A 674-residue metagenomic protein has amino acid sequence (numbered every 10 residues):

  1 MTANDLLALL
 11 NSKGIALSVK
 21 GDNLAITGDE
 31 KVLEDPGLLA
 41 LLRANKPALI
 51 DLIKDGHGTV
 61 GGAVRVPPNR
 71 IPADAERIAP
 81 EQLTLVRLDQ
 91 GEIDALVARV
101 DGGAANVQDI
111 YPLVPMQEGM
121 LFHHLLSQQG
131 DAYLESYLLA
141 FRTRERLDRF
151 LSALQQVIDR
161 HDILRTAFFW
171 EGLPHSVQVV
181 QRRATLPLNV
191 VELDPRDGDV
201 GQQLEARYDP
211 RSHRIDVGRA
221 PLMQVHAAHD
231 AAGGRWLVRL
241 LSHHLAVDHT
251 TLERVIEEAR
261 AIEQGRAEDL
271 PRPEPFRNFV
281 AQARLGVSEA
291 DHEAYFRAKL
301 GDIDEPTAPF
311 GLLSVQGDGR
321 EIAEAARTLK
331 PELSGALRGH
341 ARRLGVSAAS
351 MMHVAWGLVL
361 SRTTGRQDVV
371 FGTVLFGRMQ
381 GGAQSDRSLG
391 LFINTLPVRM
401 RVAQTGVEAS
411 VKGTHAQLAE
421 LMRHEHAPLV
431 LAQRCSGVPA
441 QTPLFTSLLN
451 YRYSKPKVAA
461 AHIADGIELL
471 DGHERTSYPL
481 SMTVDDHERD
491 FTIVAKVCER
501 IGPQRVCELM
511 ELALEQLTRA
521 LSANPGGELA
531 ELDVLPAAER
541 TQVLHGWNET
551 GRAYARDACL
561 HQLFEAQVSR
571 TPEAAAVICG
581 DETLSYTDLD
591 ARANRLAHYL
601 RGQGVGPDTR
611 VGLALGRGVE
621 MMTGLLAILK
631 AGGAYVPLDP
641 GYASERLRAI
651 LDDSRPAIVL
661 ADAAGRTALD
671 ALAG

Functional and structural regions predicted by a protein language model:
M1-E274, G335, G339, T363 (+5 more regions): Carrier-protein-dependent adenylate-forming modules in NRPS/ANL systems
A104-D109, S127-L134, L151, D162-T166 (+12 more regions): His-Asp-centered acyl/peptidyl-transfer active-site segments
E274-V280, G311-G319, V374-G377, A432-C435 (+2 more regions): Short linear capping/connector segments at secondary-structure termini
E321-S334: DNA breakage-rejoining catalytic core of tyrosine-based enzymes
D465-E488: Low-complexity, glycine/alanine/valine/leucine- and proline-rich hydrophobic stretches
